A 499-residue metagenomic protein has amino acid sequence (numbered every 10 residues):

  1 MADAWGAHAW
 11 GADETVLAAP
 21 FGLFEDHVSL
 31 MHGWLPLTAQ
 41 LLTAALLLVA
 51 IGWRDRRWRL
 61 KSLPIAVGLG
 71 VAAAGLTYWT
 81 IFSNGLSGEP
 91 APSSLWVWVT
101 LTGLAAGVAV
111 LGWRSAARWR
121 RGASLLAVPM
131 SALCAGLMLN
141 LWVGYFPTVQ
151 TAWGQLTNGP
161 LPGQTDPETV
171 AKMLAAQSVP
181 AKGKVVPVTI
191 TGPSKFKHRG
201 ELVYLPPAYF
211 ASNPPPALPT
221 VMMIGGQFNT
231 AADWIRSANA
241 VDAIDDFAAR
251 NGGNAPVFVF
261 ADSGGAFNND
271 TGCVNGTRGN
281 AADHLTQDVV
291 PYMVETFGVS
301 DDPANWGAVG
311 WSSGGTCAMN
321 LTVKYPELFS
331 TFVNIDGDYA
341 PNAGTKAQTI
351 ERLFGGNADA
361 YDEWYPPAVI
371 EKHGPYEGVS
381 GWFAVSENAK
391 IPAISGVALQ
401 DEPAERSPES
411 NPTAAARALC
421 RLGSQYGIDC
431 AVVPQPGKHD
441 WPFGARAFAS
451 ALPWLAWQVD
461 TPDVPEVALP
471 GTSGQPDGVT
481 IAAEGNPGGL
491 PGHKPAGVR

Functional and structural regions predicted by a protein language model:
A2-G6, W10-R499: Non-catalytic cap/lid and distal C-terminal segments of serine-dependent acyl enzymes
